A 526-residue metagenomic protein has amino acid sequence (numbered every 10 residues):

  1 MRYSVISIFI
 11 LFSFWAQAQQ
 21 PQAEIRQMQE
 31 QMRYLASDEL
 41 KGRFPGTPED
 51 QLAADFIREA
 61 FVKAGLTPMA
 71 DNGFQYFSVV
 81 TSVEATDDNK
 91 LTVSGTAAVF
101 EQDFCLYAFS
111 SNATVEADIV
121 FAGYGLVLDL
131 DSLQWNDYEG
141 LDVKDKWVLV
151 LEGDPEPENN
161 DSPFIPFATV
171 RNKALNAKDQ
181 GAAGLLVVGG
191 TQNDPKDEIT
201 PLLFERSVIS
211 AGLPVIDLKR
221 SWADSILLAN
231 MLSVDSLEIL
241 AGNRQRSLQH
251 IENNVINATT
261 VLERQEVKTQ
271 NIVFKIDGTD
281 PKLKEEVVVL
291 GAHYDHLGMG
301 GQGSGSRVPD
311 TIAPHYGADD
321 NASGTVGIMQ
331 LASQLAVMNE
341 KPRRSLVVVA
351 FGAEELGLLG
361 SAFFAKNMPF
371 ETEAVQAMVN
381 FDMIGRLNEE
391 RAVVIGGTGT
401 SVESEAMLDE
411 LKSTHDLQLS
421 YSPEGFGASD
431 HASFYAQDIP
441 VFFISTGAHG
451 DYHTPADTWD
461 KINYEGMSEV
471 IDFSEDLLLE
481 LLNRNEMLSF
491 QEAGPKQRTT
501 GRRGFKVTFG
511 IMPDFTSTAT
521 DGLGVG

Functional and structural regions predicted by a protein language model:
M1-A23: Bacterial Sec-dependent N-terminal signal peptides
Q22-L40, P45-M69, S132, G140-D142 (+4 more regions): Catalytic-core environment of secreted peptidases
A23-P48, A64-G73, E198-I199, L228-D235 (+3 more regions): N-terminal capping segment at the start of a domain
E30, K41-P155, E252, L262-R264 (+1 more regions): Noncatalytic luminal/extracellular "stalk/propeptide" segments of secretory-pathway proteins
A98-V99, L106-G140, S210-G317, Q330-S333 (+1 more regions): Soluble metallo-hydrolase cores and metallopeptidase-like ectodomains found primarily in the secretory/periplasmic
A98-V99, L213-V234, F351-H449, N463-M467: Metal-dependent peptidase/peptidase-like ectodomains
V326, S333, V337, G450-K496: His/Asp/Glu-rich mid-to-C-terminal helical/loop segments that flank catalytic regions of hydrolases
M512-G526: PDZ/PDZ-like domain segments forming the peptide/carboxylate-binding groove, activating on the N-terminal beta-strands
